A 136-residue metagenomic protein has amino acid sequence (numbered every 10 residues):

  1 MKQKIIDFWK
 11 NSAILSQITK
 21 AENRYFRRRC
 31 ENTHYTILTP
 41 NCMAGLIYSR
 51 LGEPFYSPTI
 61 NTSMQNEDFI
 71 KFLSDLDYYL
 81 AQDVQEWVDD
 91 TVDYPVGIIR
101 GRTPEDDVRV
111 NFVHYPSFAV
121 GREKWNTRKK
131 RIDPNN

Functional and structural regions predicted by a protein language model:
M1-T33: Membrane-proximal basic amphipathic "stem/tether" segments
T33, T39-N136: Positively charged, amphipathic N-terminal segments that serve as targeting/anchoring signals
